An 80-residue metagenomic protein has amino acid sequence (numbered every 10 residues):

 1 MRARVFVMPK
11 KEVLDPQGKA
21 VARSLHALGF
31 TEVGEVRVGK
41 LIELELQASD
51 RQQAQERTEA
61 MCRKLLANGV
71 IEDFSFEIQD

Functional and structural regions predicted by a protein language model:
R2-E43, A48-D50, A54-D80: Long, contiguous binding/interaction regions
